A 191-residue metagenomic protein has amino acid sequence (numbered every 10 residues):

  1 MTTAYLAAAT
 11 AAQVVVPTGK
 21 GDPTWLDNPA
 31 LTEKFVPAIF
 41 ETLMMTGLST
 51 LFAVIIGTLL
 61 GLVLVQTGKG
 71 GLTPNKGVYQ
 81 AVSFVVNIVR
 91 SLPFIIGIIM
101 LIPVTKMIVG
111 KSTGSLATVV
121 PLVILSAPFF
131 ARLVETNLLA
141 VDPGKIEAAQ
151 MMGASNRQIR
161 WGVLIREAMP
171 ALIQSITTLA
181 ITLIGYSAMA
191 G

Functional and structural regions predicted by a protein language model:
Q13-S49, N75-Q80: Periplasmic/extracellular loop-to-transmembrane helix junction in inner-membrane transport proteins
V36-M44, L48, V82-R90, K106 (+3 more regions): Alpha-helical membrane-interface segments at transmembrane helix boundaries
P37-M45, R90, F94-F129: Loop-to-helix entry region at the N-terminal start of transmembrane alpha-helices in multi-pass membrane transporters
L43, G47, L51-L59, V63 (+1 more regions): Generic alpha-helical transmembrane segments of integral inner-membrane proteins, especially permease/transport modules
G47, N156-A190: Transmembrane alpha-helices
I55-L60, L116-V120, I124-I146, T177 (+1 more regions): Membrane-embedded alpha-helices of multi-pass transport/permease systems
V63-L101, L122, L133-T136: Cytoplasmic-entry segments and transmembrane alpha-helices of multi-pass inner-membrane transporters
M152-G153: Glycine/proline-centered hinge or cleavage motifs at structural transition points of membrane proteins
